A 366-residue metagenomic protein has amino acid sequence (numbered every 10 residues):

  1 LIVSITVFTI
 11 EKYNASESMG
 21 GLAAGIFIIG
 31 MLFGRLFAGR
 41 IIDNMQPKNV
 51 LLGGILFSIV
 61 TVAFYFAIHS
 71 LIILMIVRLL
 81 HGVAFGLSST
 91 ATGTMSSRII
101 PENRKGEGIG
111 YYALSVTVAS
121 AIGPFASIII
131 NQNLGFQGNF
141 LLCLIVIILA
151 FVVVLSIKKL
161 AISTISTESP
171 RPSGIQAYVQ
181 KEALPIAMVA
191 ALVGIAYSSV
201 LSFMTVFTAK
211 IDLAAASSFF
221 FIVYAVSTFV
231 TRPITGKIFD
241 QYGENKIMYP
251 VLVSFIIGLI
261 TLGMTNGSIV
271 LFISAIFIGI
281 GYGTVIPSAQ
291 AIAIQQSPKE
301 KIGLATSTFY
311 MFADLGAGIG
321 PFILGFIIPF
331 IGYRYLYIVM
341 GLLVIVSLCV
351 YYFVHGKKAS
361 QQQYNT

Functional and structural regions predicted by a protein language model:
L1-A23, Y197-F207: Helix-loop boundary and gating motifs at the non-cytosolic
I28-L36, S120-A121, A225-F229, P233 (+1 more regions): Residue-level signature of mid-helix packing/kink "hotspots" within the transmembrane helices of 12-pass Major
G34-Q46, R232-G243: Helix-to-loop junctions at the C-terminal end of transmembrane segments in multipass secondary transporters
N49-A63, K246-T261: Structural signature of the two symmetry-related core transmembrane helices
I72-L80, G258, I269-F277: Paired small-residue
L79-S115: Cytoplasmic helix-loop-helix junction between adjacent transmembrane helices in 12-TM secondary transporters
L144-I165, V350-H355: C-terminal membrane-cytosol helix-exit motif in multi-pass small-molecule transporters
K159-A187: Juxtamembrane intracellular "pre-TM" segments in multi-pass secondary transporters
